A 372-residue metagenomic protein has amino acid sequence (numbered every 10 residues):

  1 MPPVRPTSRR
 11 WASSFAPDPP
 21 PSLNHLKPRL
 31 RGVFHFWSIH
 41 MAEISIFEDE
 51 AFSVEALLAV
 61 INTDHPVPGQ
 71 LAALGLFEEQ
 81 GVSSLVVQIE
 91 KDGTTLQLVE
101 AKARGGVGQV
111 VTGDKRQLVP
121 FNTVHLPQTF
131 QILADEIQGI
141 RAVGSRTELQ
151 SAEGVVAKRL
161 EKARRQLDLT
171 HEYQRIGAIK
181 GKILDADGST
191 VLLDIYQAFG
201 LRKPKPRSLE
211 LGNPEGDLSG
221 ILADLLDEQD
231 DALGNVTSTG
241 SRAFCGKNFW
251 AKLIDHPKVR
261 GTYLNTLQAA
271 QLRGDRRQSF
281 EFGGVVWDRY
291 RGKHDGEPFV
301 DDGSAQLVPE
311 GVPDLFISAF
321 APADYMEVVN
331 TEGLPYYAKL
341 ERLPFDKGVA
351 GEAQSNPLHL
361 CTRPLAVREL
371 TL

Functional and structural regions predicted by a protein language model:
M1-T7, A12: Cationic, amphipathic, low-complexity alpha-helical segments enriched in hydrophobics plus arginine/proline
W11-A12, D18-P19, R31-F34: N-terminal leader/targeting segments
D18, N24-K27: Intrinsically disordered, low-complexity polyampholyte segments enriched for Lys and acidic residues
L26, L30-S84, P364-L372: N-terminal alpha-helical "arm" segments
G75-A142: Assembly/oligomerization interface modules of large self-assembling protein complexes
V124-L201, D217, D224, D230-A251 (+1 more regions): Long, contiguous amphipathic alpha-helices that act as assembly "spine/axial" helices in icosahedral shell and virion
P206-P298: A contiguous, surface-oriented mixed alpha/beta subdomain in the mid-to-C-terminal portion of proteins that forms
R260-L372: Sequence/fold signature of self-assembling virion shell proteins
